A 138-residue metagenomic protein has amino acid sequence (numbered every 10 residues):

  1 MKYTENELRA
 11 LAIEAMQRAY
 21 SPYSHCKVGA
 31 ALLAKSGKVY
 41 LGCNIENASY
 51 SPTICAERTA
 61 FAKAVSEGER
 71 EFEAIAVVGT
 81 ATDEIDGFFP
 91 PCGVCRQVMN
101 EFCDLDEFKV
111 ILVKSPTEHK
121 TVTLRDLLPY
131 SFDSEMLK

Functional and structural regions predicted by a protein language model:
M1-E7, K138: Basic/polar N-terminal segments that are highly enriched at the extreme N-terminus, encompassing both cleavable
E5, A10, G93-Q97: Charged, amphipathic alpha-helical segments
N6-S21: Short, basic/aromatic recognition patches
S24: Active-site segments that bind and position negatively charged phosphate/pyrophosphate groups
K27-A34: Short beta-strand scaffold segments in enzyme catalytic cores
L41-M136: Zn2+-dependent cytidine deaminase-like catalytic core
